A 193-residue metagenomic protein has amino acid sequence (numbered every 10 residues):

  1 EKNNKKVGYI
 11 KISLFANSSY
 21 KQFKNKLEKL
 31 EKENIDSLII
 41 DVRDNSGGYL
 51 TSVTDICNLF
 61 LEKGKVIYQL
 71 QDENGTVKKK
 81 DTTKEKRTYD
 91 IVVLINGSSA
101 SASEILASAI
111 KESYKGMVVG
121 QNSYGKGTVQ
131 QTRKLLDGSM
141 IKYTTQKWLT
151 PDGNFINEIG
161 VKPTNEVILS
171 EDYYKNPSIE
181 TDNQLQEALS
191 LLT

Functional and structural regions predicted by a protein language model:
E1-K126, Q130-R133: Cleft-lining beta-strand/loop regions that shape enzyme active-site pockets
E1-K2, L14, K24, K29-D36 (+4 more regions): Intrinsically disordered, Ser/Thr/Pro/Gly-rich linkers and terminal tails that flank and connect PDZ domains
Y9, V66, D90, M140-K142 (+2 more regions): Generic structural signal for residues positioned in beta-strands
N74-G75, G138, G153: Detector for glycine-centered tight turns/loop "hinges" at secondary-structure junctions
R87-V93, G138-W148: A polyampholytic, Gly/Pro-enriched intrinsically disordered region
S101, T144, I179-E180: Residue-level detector of secondary-structure boundary/capping sites
Q130-T132, I141-Y173: Conserved P-loop NTPase
